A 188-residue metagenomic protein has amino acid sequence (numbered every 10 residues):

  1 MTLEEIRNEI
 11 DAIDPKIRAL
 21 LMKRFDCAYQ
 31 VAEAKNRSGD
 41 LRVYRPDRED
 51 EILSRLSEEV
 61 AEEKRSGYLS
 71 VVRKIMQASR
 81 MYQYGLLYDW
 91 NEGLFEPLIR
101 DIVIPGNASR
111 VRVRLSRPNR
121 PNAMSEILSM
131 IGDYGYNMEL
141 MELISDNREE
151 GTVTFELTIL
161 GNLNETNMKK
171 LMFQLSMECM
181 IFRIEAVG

Functional and structural regions predicted by a protein language model:
M1-L3: Short, charge-rich amphipathic alpha-helices with coiled-coil/heptad character
E5, Q30-E33, E51-L56: A general alpha-helix detector
I6, I10-I13, I17-L20, C27: Amphipathic alpha-helical coiled-coil segments
I17, M22, A34-S38: Low-complexity, intrinsically disordered terminal regions of eukaryotic RNA-associated proteins
D40-P46: A charged helix-plus-loop insertion that forms the helical arch/lid used to bind and gate nucleic-acid substrates
P46-Y88: Long, charge-enriched, surface-exposed interaction segments in small proteins/subunits
Y88-G188: A conserved regulatory-domain signal marking ACT and ACT-like small-molecule sensing domains and adjacent regulatory
